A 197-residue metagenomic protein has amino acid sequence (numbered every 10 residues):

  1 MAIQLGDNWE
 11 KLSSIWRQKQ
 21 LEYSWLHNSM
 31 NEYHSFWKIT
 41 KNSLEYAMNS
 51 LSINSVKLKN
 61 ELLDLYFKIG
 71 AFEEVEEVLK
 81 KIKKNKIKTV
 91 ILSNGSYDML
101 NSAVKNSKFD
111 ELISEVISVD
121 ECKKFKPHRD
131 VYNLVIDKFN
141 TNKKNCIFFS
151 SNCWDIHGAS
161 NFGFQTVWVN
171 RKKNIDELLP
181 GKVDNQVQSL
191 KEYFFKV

Functional and structural regions predicted by a protein language model:
M1-Q18: Active-site neighborhood of HAD-like aspartate-dependent phosphohydrolases
L5-W9, S50-K57, K84, K108-L112 (+1 more regions): Short helix-capping segments at alpha-helix termini
I15, N42-Y46, E61, E77 (+3 more regions): Alpha-helical elements of Rossmann-like donor-binding domains used by nucleotide-donor carbohydrate transfer enzymes
S24-N60: A metal-dependent, Asp-based hydrolase signature
E61-F67: Surface-exposed cleft-lining segments at the edges of enzyme active sites
I69-F72: Conserved beta-strand/loop elements of the cytosolic catalytic core of P-type E1-E2 ATPases, chiefly in the P-domain
E74-K86: Catalytic-core regions built around general acid/base machinery
K80, L92, S96-Y97, N101-V197: Asp-based, Mg2+/Mn2+-dependent phosphohydrolase catalytic module
